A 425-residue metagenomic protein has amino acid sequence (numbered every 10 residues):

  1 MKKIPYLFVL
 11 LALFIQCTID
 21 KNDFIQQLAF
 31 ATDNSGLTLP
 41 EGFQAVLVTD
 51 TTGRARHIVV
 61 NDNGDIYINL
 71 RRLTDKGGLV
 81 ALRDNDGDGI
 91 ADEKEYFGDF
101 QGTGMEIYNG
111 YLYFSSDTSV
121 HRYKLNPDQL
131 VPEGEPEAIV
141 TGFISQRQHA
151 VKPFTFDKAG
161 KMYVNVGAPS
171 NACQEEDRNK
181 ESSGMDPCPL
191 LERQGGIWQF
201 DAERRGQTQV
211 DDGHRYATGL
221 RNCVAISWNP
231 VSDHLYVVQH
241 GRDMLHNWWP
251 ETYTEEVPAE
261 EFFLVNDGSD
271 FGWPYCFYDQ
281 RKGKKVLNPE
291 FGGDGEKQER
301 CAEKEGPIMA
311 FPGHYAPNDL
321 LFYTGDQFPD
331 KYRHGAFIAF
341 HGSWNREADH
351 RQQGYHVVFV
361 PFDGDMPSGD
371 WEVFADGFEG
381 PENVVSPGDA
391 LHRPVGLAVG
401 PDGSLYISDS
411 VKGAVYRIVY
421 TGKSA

Functional and structural regions predicted by a protein language model:
K21-E41, V151, A168-D211, T218-N222 (+3 more regions): Beta-propeller domain segments
L47-T52, E95-F100, I139-Q146, H214-G219 (+3 more regions): Surface loop/turn motifs at the tips and blade-to-blade linkers of beta-strand repeat domains
V60-G64, I107-N109, F156-A159, S227-S232 (+2 more regions): Residue-level detector of Asp-centered blade-edge/turn motifs that repeat once per structural unit in beta-propeller
N63, R71-L73, D117-S119, L125 (+5 more regions): Short loop/turn segments immediately following the C-termini of beta-strands
D65-N69, Y111-F114, K161-N165, H234-V238 (+3 more regions): Conserved beta-propeller blade signature
D88: Acidic carboxylate motifs that coordinate Ca2+ or other divalent cations, activating on Asp/Glu
E93, G102-T103, Y108, T118-D157 (+2 more regions): Asp-box/WD-like beta-propeller blade repeats and closely related beta-sheet repeat scaffolds
P258, A398-A425: Blade-level signature of beta-propeller repeat domains, shared across WD40, Kelch, NHL, RCC1 and BNR/Asp-box propellers
